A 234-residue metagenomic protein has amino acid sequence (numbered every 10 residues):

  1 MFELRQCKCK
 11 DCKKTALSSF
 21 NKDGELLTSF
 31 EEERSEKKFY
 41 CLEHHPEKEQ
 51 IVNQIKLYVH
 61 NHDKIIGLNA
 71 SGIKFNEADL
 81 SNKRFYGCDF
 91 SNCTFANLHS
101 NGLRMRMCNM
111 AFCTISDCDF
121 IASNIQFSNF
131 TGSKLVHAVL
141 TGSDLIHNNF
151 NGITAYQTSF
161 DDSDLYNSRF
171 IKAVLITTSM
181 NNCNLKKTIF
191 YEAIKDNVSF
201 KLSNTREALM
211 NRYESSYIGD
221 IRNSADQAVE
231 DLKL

Functional and structural regions predicted by a protein language model:
F2-S35, I51-L234: Tandem repeat scaffolds
E32-H45: Cysteine-rich micro-motifs
